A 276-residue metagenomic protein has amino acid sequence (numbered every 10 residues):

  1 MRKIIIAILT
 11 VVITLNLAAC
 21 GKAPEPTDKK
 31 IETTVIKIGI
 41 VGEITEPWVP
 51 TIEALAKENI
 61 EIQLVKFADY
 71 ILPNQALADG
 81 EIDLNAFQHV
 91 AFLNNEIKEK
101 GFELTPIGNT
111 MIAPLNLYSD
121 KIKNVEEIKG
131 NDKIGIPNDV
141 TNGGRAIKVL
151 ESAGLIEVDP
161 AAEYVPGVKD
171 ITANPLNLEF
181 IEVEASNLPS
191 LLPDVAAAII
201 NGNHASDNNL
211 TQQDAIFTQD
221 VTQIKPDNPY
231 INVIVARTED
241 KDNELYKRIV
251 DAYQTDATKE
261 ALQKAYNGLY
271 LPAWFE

Functional and structural regions predicted by a protein language model:
L15-A19: C-terminal motif of bacterial Sec signal peptides marking the signal peptidase cleavage site
A23-K37, L55-K57, E61, N124-D132: Immediate post-signal peptide segment of exported/extracytoplasmic ligand-binding proteins
V35, V41-K66, L72, A76: Short, polar/charged alpha-helical segment
L64-Q75, E163-S190: Short helix-initiation/N-cap motifs at beta->coil->alpha
N95-I107, K121-I122, D194, I199 (+1 more regions): Ligand-binding "clamshell"
I107-I156, K259: A conserved helix-loop-strand patch within extracytoplasmic ligand-binding domains of the periplasmic binding
P114-V125, P229-N243: A bilobed periplasmic-binding-protein/Venus flytrap-type ligand-binding module shared by bacterial periplasmic
N142-E151, A252-A273: Periplasmic-binding protein-like
